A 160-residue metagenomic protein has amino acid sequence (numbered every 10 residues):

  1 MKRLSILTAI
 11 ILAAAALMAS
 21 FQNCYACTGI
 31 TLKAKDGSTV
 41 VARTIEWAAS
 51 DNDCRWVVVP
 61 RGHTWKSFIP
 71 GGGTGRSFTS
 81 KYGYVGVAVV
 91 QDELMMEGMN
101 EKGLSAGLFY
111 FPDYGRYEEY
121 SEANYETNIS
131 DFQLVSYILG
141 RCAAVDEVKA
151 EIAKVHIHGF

Functional and structural regions predicted by a protein language model:
M1-I10: Bacterial N-terminal signal peptides that target proteins for export
A9-A15, A49, G107, Y114 (+1 more regions): Residues in flexible loops and secondary-structure boundaries
A14, E119-Y120, S136: Charged, low-complexity surface segments at secondary-structure and domain boundaries
A15-C24: C-terminal segment of classical bacterial N-terminal signal peptides
Y25-E126, G159: A contiguous strand-loop segment
K33, N124-H158: Alpha/propeptide regions of enzymes that mature by internal proteolysis
